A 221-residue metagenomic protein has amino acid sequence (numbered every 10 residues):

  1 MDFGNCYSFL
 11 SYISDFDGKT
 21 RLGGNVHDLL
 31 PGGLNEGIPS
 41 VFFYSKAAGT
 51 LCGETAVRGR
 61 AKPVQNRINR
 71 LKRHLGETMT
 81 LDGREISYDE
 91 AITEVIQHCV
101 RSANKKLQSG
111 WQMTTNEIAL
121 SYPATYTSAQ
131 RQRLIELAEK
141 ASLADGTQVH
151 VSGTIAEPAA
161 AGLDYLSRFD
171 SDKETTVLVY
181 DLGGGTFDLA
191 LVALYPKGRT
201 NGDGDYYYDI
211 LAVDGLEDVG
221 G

Functional and structural regions predicted by a protein language model:
M1-L71, S109-M113, L120, Y126-G221: Oxyanion-binding/catalytic loops of NTP- or PPi-dependent enzymes
T80-A103: Adenine-nucleotide phosphate-binding core of ATP-dependent small-molecule kinases
